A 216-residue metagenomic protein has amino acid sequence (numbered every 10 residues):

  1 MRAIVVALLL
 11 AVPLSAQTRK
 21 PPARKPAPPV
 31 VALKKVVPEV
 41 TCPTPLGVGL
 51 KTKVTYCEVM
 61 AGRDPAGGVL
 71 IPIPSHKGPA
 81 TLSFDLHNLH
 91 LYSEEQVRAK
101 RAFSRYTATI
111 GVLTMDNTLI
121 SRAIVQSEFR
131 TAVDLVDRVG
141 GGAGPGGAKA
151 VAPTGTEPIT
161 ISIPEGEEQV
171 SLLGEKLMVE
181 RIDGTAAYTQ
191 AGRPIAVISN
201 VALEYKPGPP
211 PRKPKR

Functional and structural regions predicted by a protein language model:
M1-A7: Sec-dependent signal peptide recognition, specifically the positively charged N-region followed immediately by
L8-L10, L14-E39, P211-R216: Compositionally biased, proline/threonine/alanine/serine-rich low-complexity intrinsically disordered stretches
K35-V36, P74, A150, I159-R216: C-terminal edge strands of extracellular/lumenal beta-sandwich accessory domains
G47-M60, I120-G166, V179-I182: Extended, solvent-exposed segments with strong compositional bias
V54-P74, P79-T81: Non-catalytic, beta-strand-enriched accessory regions in extracellular/secretory proteins and membrane protein
A80-A102: Short amphipathic, basic-aromatic surface patches that mediate peripheral association with negatively charged
E95-A108, A191-R193: Short coil-to-beta strand junction motifs in C2/discoidin
